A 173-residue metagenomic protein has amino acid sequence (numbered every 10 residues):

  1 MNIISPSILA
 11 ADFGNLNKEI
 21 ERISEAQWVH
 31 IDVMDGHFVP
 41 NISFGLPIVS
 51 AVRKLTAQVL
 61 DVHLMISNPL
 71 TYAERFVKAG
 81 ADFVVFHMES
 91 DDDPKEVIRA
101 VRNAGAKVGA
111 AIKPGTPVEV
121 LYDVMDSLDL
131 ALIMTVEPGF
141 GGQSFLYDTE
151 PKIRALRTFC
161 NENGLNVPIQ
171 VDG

Functional and structural regions predicted by a protein language model:
M1-V85, D91-D93, A100-N103, K107-V108 (+5 more regions): Conserved N-terminal beta1-alpha1 strand-loop-helix module at the mouth
I3, K107, A111, L132-T135 (+1 more regions): Conserved beta-strand segments that form the floor/walls of ligand-binding pockets within enzyme and binding domains
D35-G36, V136-F140: A short, flexible beta-alpha/helix-coil linker loop
G115-P117: Short acidic loop-to-helix transition motifs that present clustered carboxylates
G141-L146, Q170: Short, glycine/charged-rich beta-strand-loop motifs at protein surfaces that mediate ligand recognition and catalysis
N166-G173: Conserved Lys-Pro-Asp/Glu-containing loop-to-beta segment of HAD-superfamily phosphomonoesterases, centered on
